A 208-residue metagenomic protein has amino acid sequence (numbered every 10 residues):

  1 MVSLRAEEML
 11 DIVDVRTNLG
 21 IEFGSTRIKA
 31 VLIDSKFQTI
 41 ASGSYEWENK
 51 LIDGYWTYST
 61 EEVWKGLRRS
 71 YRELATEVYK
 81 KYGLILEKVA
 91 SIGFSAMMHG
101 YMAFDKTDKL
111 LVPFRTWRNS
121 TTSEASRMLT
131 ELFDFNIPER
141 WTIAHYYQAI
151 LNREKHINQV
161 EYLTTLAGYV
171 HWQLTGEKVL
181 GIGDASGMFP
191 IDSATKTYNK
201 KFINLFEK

Functional and structural regions predicted by a protein language model:
M1-V112, R127, Q159: N-terminal glycine/serine-rich phosphate-binding loop of ATP-dependent small-molecule kinases, especially carbohydrate
F23-S25, F133-K208: Gly/Ser/Thr-rich active-site cleft segment
W56, T130-F135: Short glycine/proline- and acidic residue-enriched helix-loop micro-motifs that form flexible lids or anion-recognition
N119: Carbohydrate-associated surface elements
T122: Gly/Ser-rich phosphate-binding catalytic loop and adjacent alpha/beta segment that cradle a phosphoryl group at enzyme
S126-L129, A149: A generic structural signal for nonpolar/aromatic side chains embedded in well-ordered alpha-helices
